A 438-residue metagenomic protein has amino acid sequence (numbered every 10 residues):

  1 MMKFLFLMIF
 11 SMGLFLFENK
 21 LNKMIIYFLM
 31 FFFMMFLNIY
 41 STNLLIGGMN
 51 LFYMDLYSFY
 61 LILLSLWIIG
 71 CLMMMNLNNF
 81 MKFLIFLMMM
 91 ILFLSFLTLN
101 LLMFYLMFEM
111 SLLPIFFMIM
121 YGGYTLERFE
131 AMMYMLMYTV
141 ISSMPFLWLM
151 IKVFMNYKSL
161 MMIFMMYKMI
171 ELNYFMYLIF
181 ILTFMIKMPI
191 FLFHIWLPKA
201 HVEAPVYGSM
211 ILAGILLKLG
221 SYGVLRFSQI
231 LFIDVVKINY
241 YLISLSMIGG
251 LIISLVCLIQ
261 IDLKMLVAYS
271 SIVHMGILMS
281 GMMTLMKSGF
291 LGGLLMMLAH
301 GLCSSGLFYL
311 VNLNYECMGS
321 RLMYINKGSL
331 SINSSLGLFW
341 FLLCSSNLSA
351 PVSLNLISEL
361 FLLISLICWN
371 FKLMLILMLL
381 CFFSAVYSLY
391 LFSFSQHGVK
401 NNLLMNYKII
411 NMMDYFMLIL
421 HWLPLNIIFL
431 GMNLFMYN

Functional and structural regions predicted by a protein language model:
M1-N438: Core, highly hydrophobic multi-pass alpha-helical transmembrane subunits of bioenergetic inner membranes
